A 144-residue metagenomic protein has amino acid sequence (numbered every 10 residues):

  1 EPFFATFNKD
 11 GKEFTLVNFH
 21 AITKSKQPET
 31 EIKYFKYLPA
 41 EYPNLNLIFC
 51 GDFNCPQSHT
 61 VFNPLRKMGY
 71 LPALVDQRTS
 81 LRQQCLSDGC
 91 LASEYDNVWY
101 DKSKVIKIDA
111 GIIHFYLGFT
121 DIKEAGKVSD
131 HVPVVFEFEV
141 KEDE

Functional and structural regions predicted by a protein language model:
E1-K12: Structured beta-strand-rich core segments of catalytic domains in phosphoester-bond hydrolases
P2, E29-I32, K36, F62 (+1 more regions): Extracytoplasmic/secreted envelope proteins and their assembly/folding machinery, especially bacterial periplasmic
E13-V17, V135-E137: A fold-wide structural signal in alpha/beta-hydrolase
L16-N18, K26-E31, H59-F62: A short secondary-structure junction signal
F19-A21, D52-F53: Active-site metal-binding loops of divalent metal-dependent hydrolases
E29-C50: His/acidic metal-ligating clusters that form di-metal
A40-N46, C55-E144: Metal-dependent phosphoester-hydrolase catalytic domains
